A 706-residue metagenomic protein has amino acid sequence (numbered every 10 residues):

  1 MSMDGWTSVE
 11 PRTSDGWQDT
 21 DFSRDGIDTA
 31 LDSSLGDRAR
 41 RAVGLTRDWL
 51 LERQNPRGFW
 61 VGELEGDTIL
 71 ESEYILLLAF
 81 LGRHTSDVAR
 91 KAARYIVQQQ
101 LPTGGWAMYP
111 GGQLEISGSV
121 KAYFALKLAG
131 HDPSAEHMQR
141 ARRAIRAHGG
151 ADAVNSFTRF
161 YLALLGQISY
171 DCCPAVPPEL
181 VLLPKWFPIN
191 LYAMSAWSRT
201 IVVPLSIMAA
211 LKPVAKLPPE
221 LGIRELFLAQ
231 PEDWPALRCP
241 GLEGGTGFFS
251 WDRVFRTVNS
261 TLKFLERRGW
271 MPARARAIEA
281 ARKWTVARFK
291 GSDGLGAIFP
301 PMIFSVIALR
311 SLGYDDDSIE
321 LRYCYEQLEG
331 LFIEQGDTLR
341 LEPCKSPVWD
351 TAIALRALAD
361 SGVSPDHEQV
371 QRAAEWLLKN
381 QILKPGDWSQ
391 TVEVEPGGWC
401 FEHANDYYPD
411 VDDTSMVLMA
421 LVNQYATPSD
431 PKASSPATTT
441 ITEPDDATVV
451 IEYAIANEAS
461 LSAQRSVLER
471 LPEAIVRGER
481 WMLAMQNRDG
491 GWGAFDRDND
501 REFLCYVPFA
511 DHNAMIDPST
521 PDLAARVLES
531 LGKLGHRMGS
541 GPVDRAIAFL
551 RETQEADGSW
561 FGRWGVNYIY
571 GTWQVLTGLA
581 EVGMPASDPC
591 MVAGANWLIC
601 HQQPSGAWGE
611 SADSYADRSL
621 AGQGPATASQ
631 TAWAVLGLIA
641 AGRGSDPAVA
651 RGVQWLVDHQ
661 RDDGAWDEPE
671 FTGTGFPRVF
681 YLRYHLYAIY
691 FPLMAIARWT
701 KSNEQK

Functional and structural regions predicted by a protein language model:
M1-K432, P436-K706: Preference for long, amphipathic alpha-helical scaffolds in soluble/luminal domains and all-alpha bundles
